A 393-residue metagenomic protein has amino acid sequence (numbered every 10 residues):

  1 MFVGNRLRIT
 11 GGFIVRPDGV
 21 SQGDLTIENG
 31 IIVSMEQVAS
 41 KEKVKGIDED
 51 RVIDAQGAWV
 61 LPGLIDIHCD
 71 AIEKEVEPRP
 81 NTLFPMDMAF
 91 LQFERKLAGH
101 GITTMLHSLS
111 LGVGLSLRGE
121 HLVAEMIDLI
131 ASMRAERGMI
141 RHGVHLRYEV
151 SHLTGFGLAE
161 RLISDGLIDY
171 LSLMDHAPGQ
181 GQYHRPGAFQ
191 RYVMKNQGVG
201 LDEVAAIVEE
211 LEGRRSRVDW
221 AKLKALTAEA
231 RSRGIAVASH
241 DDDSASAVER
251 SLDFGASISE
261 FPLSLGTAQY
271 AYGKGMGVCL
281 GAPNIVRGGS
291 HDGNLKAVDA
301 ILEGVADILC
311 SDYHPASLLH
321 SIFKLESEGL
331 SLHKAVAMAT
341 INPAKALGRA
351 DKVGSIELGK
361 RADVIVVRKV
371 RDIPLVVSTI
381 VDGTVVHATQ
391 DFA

Functional and structural regions predicted by a protein language model:
M1-R8, I14-L61: Histidine-rich, glycine-flanked metal-binding segment
G12, T340-I341, K345, E357-A393: C-terminal cap of metal-dependent C-N hydrolases
A55-I127: Metal-associated gating/positioning segment near the N- to mid-region
L111-D242, D312: Metal-coordinating catalytic core of metallo-dependent amide/deamination hydrolases
L146-G157, D241-S246, R250, I258-E260 (+1 more regions): Active-site glycine- and acidic-residue-rich loops that bind and position anionic ligands or nucleotide-like cofactors
D165-D169, S251-I258, G273-C279, G304-D307: Glycine-enriched alpha-helix->loop->beta-strand junction motifs that scaffold or abut catalytic
K274-N284, G288-K369: His/Asp/Glu-enriched, well-ordered alpha-helical/loop segment that forms or immediately abuts the divalent-metal
